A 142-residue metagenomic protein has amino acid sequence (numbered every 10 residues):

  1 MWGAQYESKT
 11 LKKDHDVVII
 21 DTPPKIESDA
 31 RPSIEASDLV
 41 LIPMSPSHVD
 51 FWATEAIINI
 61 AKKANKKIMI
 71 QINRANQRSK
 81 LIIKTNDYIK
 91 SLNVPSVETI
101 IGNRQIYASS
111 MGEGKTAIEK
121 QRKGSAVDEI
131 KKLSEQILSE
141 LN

Functional and structural regions predicted by a protein language model:
M1-I19, P24, S28-R31, A108-E119: P-loop/Walker-type NTP enzyme "switch/lid" segment
K25-S47: Inter-motif core of Ras-like GTPase G domains
A36-D38, A64-I68, N93: Short glycine-/polar-rich loops that comprise or flank the Walker A/P-loop and associated switch/sensor motifs
P46-H48, N73-R78, K123: Short histidine/acidic/glycine/proline-rich micro-motifs that form metal- and phosphate-coordinating active-site loops
F51-N73: Conserved C-terminal guanine-recognition region of P-loop GTPase G domains, centered on the G4
N76, N86-K115: Beta-strand-loop-alpha "switch" segments that mediate conformational coupling across diverse proteins
A117-N142: NTP-binding/hydrolysis catalytic cores, primarily Walker-type P-loop NTPases
